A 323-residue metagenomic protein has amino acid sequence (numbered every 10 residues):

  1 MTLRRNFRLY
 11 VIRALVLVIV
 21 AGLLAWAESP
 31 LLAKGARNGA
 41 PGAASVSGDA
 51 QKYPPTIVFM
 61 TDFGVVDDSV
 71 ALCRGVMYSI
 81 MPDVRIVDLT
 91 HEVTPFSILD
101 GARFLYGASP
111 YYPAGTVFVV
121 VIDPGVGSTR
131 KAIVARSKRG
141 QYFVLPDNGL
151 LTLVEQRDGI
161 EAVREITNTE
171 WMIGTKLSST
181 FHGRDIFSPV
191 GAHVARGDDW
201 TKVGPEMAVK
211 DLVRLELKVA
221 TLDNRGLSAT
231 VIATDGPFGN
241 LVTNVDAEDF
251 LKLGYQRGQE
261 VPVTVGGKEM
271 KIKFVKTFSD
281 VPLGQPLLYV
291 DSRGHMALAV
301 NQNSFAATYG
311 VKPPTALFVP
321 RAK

Functional and structural regions predicted by a protein language model:
M1-L9: N-terminal secretory signal peptides that target proteins for export/translocation
R13-A25: Bacterial N-terminal signal peptides
A25-A44: Signal peptide processing junction and immediate N-terminal pro/mature segment of secreted/exported proteins
P54-T56, D68, I80-I86, F96-F104 (+2 more regions): Active-site histidine-anchored catalytic micro-motif
S69-M77: Short, solvent-exposed amphipathic alpha-helices that sit in or adjacent to ligand/effector-binding or catalytic
D88-T90: A short aromatic-anchored loop/beta-hairpin motif
K176-D249, L253-Y255: Anionic-ligand-binding alpha/beta catalytic cores of soluble enzymes and soluble regulatory domains that recognize
T243-T308: A conserved acidic, glycine/proline-rich C-terminal tail/linker
